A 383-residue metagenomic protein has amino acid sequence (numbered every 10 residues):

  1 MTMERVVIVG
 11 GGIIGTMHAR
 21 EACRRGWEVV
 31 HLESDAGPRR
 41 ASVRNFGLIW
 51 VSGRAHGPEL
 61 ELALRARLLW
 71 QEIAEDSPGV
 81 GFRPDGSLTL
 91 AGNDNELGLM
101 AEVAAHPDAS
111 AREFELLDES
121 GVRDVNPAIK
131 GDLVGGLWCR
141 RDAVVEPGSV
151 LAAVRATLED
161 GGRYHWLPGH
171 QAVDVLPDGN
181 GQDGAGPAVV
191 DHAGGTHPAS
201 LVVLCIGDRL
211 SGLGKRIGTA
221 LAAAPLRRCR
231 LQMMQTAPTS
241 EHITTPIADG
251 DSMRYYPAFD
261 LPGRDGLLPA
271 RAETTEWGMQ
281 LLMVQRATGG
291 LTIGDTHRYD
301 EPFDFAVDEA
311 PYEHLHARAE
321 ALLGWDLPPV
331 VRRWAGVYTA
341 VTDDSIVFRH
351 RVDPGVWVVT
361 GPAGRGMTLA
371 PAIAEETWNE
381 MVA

Functional and structural regions predicted by a protein language model:
E4-V30: N-terminal Rossmann-like FAD-binding beta1-loop-alpha1 element of flavoenzymes
R24-S42: Glycine-rich FAD pyrophosphate-binding loop
F46-V125: Dinucleotide-binding Rossmann-like beta1-alpha1 core, especially the glycine-rich loop that anchors the ADP
E61-L62, L90-L99, L137-A156, A306-P311 (+1 more regions): Short beta-strand to alpha-helix junction loop
G79-T89, R123-G161, G186, T296-D300 (+2 more regions): Helix-loop-beta segment of a Rossmann-like dinucleotide-binding subdomain
H165-P187: A conserved short coil-to-beta-strand element within the FAD-binding core of flavoproteins
V175-P177, V189, G195-V284, F305: Flavin-dependent oxidoreductases
G278-Q280, A287-T292, R298-A383: C-terminal catalytic lobe of FAD-dependent flavoproteins
